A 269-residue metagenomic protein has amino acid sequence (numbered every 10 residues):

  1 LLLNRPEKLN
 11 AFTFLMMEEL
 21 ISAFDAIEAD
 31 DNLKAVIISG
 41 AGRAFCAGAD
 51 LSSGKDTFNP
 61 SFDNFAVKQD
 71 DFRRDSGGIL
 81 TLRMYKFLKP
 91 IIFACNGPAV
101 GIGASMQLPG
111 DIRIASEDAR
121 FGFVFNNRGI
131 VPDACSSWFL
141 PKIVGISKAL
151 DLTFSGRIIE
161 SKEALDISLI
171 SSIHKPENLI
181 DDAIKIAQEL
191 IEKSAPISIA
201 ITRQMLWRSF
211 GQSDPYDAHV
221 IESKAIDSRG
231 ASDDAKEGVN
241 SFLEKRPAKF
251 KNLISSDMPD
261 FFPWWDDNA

Functional and structural regions predicted by a protein language model:
L1, R5, E19-L20, I38 (+7 more regions): Terminal peptide-recognition signature
L1-A41, T57, D260-A269: Conserved CoA-thioester-binding segment of acyl-CoA-metabolizing enzymes
P6, I114-A119, I170-I221, D227-E237 (+1 more regions): C-terminal long alpha-helix characteristic of the crotonase
M16-E19, S76, E222: Hydrophobic alpha-helical membrane-association signature
N32, G40-R83, A99, G129 (+1 more regions): Glycine- (often His-adjacent) and acidic-residue-rich active-site loop that binds/positions the CoA thioester
L82-I197, S232, R246: Crotonase-fold acyl-CoA enzyme core
